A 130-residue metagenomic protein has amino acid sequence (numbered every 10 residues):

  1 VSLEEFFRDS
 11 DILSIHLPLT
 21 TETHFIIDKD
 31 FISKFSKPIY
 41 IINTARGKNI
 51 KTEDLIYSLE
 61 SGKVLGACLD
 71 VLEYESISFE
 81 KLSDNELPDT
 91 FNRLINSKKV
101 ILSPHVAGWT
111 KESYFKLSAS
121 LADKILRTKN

Functional and structural regions predicted by a protein language model:
V1-S10: Short acidic low-complexity segments
E4, K29-I32, I56, F91-N92: Short hydrophobic/charged patches on amphipathic alpha-helices used for structural packing and interfaces
I12-S14: N-terminal Rossmann-like NAD(P) cofactor-binding module of classical short-chain dehydrogenase/reductase
H16, F25, H105: Histidine-centered active-site/metal-ligand motif
H16-L19, N43-T44: Short, well-ordered coil/turn residues at beta-beta hairpins and beta-strand->alpha-helix junctions within
T21-I41: Rossmann-fold NAD(P) dinucleotide-binding segment
P38, T44-N130: Rossmann-like dinucleotide-binding domain for NAD(H)/NADP(H)
